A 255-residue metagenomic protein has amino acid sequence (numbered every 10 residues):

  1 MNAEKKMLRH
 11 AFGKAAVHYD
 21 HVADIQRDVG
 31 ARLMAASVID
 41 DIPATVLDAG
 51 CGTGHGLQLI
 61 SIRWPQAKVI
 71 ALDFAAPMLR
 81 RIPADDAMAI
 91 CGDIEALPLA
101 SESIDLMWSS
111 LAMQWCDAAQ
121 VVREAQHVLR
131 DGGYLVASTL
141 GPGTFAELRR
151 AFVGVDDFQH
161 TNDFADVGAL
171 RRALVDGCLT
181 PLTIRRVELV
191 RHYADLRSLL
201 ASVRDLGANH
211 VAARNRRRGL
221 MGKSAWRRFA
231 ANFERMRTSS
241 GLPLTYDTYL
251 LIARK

Functional and structural regions predicted by a protein language model:
M1-V17: N-terminal, positively charged/glycine-rich alpha-helical extensions of SAM-dependent methyltransferases
D24-P43: Conserved alpha-helix/loop element of class I SAM-dependent methyltransferases that forms part of the SAM/SAH-binding
T45-L97: Class I SAM-dependent methyltransferase SAM/SAH-binding core
T53-H55, T183-K255: Conserved Class I S-adenosyl-L-methionine
E95-M107: A short acidic, Gly/Pro-enriched loop at the edge of an enzyme's catalytic core that lines a small-molecule cofactor
D105-A119: A short SAM/SAH-binding and catalytic strip from SAM-dependent methyltransferases
A119-Y134: A short glycine-rich, Lys/Arg-flanked "PGG" loop and its adjoining helix->strand segment in the class I
Y134-S198, L206-R218: Conserved catalytic/acceptor-binding region of the Class I
